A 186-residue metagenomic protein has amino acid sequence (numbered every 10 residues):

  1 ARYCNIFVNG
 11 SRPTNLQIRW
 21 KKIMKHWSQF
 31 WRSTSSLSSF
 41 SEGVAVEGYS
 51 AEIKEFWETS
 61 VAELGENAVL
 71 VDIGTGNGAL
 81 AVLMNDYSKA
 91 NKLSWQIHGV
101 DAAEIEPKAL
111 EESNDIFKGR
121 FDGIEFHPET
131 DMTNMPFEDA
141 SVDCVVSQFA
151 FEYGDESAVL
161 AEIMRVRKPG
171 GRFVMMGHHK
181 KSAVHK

Functional and structural regions predicted by a protein language model:
R19-L64: Class I SAM-dependent methyltransferase Rossmann-like catalytic core, especially the SAM/SAH-binding loop
L64, G154, V166-R167: A generic alpha-to-beta junction signature in SAM-dependent methyltransferases
V71, G76-T133: Class I SAM-dependent methyltransferase SAM/SAH-binding core
M132-V145: A short acidic, Gly/Pro-enriched loop at the edge of an enzyme's catalytic core that lines a small-molecule cofactor
D143-S157: A short SAM/SAH-binding and catalytic strip from SAM-dependent methyltransferases
A158-P169: A short glycine-rich, Lys/Arg-flanked "PGG" loop and its adjoining helix->strand segment in the class I
G170-H179: Conserved beta-strand signature within the Rossmann-like core of class I S-adenosyl-L-methionine
K180-K186: Charged, amphipathic alpha-helical linkers/stalks
